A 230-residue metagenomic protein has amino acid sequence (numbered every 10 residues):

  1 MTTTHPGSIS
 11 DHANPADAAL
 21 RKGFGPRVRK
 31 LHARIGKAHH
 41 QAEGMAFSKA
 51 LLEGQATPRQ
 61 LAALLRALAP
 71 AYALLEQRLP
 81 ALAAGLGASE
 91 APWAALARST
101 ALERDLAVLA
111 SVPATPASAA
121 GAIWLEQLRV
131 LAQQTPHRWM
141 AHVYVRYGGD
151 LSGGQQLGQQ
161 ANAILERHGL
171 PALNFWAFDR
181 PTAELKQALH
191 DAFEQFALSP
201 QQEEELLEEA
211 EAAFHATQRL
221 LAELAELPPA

Functional and structural regions predicted by a protein language model:
M1-A230: Metal- and O2-centered redox machinery and metal/ROS homeostasis
